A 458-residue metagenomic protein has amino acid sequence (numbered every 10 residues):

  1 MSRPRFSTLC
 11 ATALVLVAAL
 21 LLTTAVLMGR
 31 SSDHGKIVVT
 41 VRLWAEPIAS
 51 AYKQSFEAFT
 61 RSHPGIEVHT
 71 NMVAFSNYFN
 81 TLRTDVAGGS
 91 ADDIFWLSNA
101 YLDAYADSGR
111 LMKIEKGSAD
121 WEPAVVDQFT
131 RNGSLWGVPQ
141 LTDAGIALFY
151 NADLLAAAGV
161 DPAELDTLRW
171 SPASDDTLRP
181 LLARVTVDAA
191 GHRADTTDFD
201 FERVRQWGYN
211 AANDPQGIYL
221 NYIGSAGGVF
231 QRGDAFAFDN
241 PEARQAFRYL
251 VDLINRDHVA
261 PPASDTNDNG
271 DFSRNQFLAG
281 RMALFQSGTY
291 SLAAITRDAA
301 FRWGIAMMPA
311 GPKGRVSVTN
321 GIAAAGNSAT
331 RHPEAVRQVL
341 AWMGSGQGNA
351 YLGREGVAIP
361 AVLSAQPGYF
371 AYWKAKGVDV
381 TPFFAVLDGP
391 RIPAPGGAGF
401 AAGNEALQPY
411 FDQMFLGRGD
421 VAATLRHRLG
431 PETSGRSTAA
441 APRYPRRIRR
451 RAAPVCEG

Functional and structural regions predicted by a protein language model:
M1-D103, R110, K116-A119, P162-A163 (+4 more regions): Conserved N-terminal structural module of periplasmic/extracytoplasmic solute-binding proteins
S2-P4, A358-A361, A375-P431: C-terminal capping/gating helix-and-loop segments adjacent to ligand/active sites or protein-protein/ligand interfaces
E67, N255-A260, T296-I359, I392 (+2 more regions): Extracytoplasmic/periplasmic substrate-recognition and gating elements
D85, A91-D93, E115-L155, P309 (+2 more regions): A structural signal for short loop-to-beta-strand junctions that line the ligand-binding cleft of periplasmic/secreted
L97-A147, T177, D198-R203, G304-A306 (+1 more regions): Hinge/lid segment of periplasmic solute-binding proteins
M112-P123, D127, L165-P172, F199-Y209 (+6 more regions): Short, solvent-exposed loop/beta-turn-alpha elements that line the ligand-binding surface or hinge of extracytoplasmic
W136-L141, I146, S174-F236: Extracytoplasmic/periplasmic solute-binding protein
R179-R184, N221-Y222, G233-N267, T296: Glycine-centered hinge/linker elements that transmit conformational signals in sensory and ligand-binding systems
